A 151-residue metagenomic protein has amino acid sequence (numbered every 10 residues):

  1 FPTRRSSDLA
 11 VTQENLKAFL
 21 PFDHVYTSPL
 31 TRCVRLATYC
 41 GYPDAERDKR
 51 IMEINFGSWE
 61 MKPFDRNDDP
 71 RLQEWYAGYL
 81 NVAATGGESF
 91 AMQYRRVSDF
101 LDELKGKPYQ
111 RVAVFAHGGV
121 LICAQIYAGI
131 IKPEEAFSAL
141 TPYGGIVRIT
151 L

Functional and structural regions predicted by a protein language model:
R4-P43, E88: Active-site-proximal alpha-helix that buttresses catalytic centers in soluble enzyme cores
A18-P21, L104-Q110: Glycine-rich phosphate-binding loop signature in dinucleotide/nucleotide-binding domains
T27-S28, R95, F115-A116: Short beta-strand scaffold positions
R32-R35, E53, V120-C123: Short, active-site-adjacent cap segments at secondary-structure transitions
Y39, C123-Y127: Active-site signature of alpha/beta-hydrolase-fold catalytic machinery across serine- and Asp/Cys-nucleophile hydrolases
C40-R96: Phosphate-handling substructures
P108-G118: Generic beta-sheet signal
I131-L151: Domain-level recognition of soluble alpha/beta enzyme cores, biased toward histidine phosphatases/phosphomutases
